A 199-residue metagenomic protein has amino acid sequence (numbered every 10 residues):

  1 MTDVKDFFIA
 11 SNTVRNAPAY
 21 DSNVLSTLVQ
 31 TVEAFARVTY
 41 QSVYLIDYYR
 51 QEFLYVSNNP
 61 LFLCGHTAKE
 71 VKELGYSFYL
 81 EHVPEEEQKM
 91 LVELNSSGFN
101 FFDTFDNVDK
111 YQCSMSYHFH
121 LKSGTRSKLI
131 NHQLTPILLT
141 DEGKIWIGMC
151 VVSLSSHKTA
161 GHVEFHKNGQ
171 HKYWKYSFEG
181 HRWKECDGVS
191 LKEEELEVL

Functional and structural regions predicted by a protein language model:
M1-A19: Short, low-complexity N-terminal regulatory "tails/caps" that precede and couple sensory modules
A19-S22, E85, E185, V189: Charge-dense, low-complexity intrinsically disordered segments
Y20-F78, Q170-W183: PAS-family sensory domain signal
S22, D106, T159-A160, K192 (+1 more regions): Short, structured coil/loop segments at alpha-helix boundaries
V32-A34, V108, T140, G188: Short, flexible, glycine/charge-rich loop motifs used to bind or transfer phosphoryl groups or to couple energy/partner
I46-K69, E73-G161: Sensory/regulatory domains in signal-transduction proteins
S155-K175: Histidine/lysine/aspartate-rich catalytic loop segments that bind and position anionic ligands
E179-L199: Helix-turn-helix DNA-binding segment
